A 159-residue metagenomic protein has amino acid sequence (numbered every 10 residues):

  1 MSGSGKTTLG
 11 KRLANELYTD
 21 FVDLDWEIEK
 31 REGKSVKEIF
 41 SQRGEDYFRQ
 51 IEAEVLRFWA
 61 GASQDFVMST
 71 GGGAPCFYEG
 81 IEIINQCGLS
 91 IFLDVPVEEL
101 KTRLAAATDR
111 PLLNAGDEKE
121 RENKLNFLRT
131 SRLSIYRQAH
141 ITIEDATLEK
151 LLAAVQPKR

Functional and structural regions predicted by a protein language model:
M1: P-loop (Walker A) phosphate-binding loop of NTP-binding proteins
S4: ATP-binding Walker
T7: Walker A/P-loop
R12, E16, T130-R159: NTP-dependent small-molecule kinase module
N15-W26, K34: Post-Walker A helix-loop "phosphate-sensing" segment adjacent to the P-loop in P-loop NTPases
W26-A74, Y78-N85, D109-R110, N126: ATP-dependent small-molecule kinase phosphotransfer cores that center on conserved nucleotide phosphate-binding segments
G71-A74, P96-E98, L148: Short glycine-rich anion-binding loops that position phosphate/pyrophosphate groups of nucleotides and phosphorylated
C87-L133: A glycine- and Lys/Arg-enriched "phosphate-lid" helix/loop adjacent to the NTP-binding pocket of small-molecule kinases
